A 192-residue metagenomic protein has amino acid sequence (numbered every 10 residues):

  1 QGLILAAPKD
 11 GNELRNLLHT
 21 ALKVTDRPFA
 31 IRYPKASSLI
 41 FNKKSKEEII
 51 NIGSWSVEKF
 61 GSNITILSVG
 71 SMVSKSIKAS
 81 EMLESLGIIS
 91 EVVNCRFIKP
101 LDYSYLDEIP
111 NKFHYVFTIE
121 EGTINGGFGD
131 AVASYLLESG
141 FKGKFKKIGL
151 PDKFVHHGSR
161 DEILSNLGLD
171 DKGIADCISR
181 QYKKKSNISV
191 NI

Functional and structural regions predicted by a protein language model:
Q1-V24, C177, K183-S186: Conserved thiamine diphosphate
K23-I192: Thiamine diphosphate
